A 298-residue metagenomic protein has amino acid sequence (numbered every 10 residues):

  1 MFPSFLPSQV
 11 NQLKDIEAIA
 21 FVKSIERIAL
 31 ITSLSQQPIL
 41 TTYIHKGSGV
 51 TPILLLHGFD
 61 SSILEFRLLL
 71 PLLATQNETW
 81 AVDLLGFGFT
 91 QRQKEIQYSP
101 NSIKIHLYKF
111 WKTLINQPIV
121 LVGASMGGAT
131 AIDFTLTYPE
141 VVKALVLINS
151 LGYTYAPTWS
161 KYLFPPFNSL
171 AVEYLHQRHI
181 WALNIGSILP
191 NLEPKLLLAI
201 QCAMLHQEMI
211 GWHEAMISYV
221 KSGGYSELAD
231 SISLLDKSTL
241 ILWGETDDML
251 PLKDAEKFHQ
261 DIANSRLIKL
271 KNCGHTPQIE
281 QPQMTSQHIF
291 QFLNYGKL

Functional and structural regions predicted by a protein language model:
F5, A18-A20, S33-S35, T158 (+1 more regions): Conserved alpha/beta-hydrolase catalytic His-Asp/Glu region
F21, E26-Q37, T41-I44, W80-V122 (+1 more regions): Active-site loop/oxyanion-hole signature of alpha/beta-hydrolase fold enzymes
I44-F89: Conserved HGGG/HGGXW glycine-rich cap/lid loop of the alpha/beta-hydrolase fold
G123, G127, A131: Gly/Ala-rich beta-loop-alpha elbow adjacent to hydrolase catalytic centers
I132-L136, V142-E173: Flexible "cap/lid" loop of the alpha/beta hydrolase fold
L235, I241-W243, D247: Short beta-strand/loop motif that positions the catalytic acidic residue of the alpha/beta-hydrolase fold
D248-D254: Conserved alpha/beta-hydrolase "acid-adjacent" motif
S265-L298: Catalytic active-site module of serine/aspartate enzymes centered on a nucleophile-bearing elbow/loop
